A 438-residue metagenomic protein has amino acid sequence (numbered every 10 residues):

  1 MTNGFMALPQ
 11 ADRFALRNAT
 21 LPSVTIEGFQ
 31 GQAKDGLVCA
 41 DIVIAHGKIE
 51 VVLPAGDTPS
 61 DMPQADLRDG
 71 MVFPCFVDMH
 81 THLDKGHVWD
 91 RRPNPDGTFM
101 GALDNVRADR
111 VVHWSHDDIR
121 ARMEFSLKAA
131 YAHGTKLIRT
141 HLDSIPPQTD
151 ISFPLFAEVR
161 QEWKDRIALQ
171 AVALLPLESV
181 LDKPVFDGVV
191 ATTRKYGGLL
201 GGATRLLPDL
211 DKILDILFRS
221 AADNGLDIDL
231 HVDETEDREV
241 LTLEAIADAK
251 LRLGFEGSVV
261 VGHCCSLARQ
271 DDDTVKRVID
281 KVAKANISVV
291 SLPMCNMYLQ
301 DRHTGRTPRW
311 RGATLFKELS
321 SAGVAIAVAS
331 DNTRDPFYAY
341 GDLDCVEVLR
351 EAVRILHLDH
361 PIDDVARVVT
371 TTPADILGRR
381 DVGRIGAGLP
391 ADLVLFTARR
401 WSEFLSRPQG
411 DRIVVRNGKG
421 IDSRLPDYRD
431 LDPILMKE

Functional and structural regions predicted by a protein language model:
M1-P59, W401: N-terminal metal-binding scaffold of metallo-dependent hydrolase/deaminase domains
N3-N18, H46, D57-G97, G101: Replace "His-x-His-based motif
Q30, A387-E438: C-terminal cap of metal-dependent C-N hydrolases
G70, W89-H141, P147-E162, G188-R194: Alpha-helical scaffold segments that flank or form the walls of functional sites
P74-G86, L142, D227-E236: Histidine-centered catalytic micro-motifs
H87-I119, Y196-G197, N224, T242-V260 (+4 more regions): Active-site gating loops and adjacent loop-to-helix segments of metal-dependent hydrolytic enzymes
I151-D165, L181-S288, G305-V328: Histidine/acidic residue-rich metal-binding segments in metalloenzymes
D227, D248-V259, Y298-Q300, W310-F396: His/Asp/Glu-enriched, well-ordered alpha-helical/loop segment that forms or immediately abuts the divalent-metal
